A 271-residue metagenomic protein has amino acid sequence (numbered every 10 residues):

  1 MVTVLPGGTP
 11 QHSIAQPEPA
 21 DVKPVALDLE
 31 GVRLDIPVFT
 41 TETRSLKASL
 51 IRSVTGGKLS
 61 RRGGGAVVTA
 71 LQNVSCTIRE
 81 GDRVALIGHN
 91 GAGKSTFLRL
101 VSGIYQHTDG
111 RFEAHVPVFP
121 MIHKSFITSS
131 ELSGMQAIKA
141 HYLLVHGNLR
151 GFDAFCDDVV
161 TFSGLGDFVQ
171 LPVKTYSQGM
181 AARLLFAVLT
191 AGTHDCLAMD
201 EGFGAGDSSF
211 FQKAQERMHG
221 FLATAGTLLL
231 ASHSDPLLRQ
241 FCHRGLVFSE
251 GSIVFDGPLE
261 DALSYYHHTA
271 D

Functional and structural regions predicted by a protein language model:
V2-T69, Y266-H268: Pre-NBD coupling/linker segments of ABC/ABC-like ATPases
D28, R33-P37, E80-A85, H89-V145: ABC ATPase nucleotide-binding domain signature region
G64-V67, P117, I122-L184, V188-C196 (+2 more regions): ABC-family P-loop ATPase nucleotide-binding domains
V67, V74, D82-R83: Conserved N-terminal flank of the Walker A/P-loop in ABC nucleotide-binding domains
F211-T224: Helical segment within the ABC ATPase nucleotide-binding domain
S232-H233: H-loop/switch region of ABC-family ATPase nucleotide-binding domains
Q240-V247: Conserved catalytic segment of ABC-fold P-loop ATPases
S252-D271: Conserved beta-strand-loop-alpha-helix hinge in the C-terminal portion of ABC ATPase nucleotide-binding domains
